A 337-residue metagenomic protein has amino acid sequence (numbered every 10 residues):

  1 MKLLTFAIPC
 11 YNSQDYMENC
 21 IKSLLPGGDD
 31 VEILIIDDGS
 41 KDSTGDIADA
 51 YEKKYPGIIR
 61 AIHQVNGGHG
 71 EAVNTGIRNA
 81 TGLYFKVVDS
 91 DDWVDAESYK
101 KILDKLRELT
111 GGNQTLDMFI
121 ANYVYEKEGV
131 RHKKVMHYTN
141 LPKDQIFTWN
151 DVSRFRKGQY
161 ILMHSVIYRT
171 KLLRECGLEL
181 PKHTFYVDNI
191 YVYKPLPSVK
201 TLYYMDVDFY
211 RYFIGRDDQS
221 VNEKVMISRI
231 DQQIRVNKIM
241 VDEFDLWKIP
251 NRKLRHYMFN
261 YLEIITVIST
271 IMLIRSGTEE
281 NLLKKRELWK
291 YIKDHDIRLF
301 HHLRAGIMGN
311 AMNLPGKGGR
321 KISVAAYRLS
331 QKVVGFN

Functional and structural regions predicted by a protein language model:
N12-P26: Short, well-formed alpha-helical segments that are part of the catalytic scaffolds of diverse glycosyltransferases
Y16-E18, D42-Y51, H63, W93 (+1 more regions): Acidic helix N-cap motif at the loop->helix transition within catalytic regions of sugar-transfer enzymes
S23, D37-D46, G68: A conserved acidic beta->alpha catalytic loop
D30-G39, R60-V65, D89-S90: Short beta-strand/loop segment that forms part of the nucleotide-sugar
Q64-A80: Glycine-rich, basic loop-to-helix element that forms the pyrophosphate-binding segment of sugar-nucleotide handling
H69, D92-L202, I214, D218-M226: Donor-binding/catalytic cores of nucleotide-activated saccharide and glycerol-phosphate transferases/polymerases
F85: Short aromatic/hydrophobic "clamp" motif used to bind/position activated sugar donors
R275-N337: Membrane-interface aromatic/basic loop that binds lipid-linked glycans or pyrophosphate carriers, typified by
